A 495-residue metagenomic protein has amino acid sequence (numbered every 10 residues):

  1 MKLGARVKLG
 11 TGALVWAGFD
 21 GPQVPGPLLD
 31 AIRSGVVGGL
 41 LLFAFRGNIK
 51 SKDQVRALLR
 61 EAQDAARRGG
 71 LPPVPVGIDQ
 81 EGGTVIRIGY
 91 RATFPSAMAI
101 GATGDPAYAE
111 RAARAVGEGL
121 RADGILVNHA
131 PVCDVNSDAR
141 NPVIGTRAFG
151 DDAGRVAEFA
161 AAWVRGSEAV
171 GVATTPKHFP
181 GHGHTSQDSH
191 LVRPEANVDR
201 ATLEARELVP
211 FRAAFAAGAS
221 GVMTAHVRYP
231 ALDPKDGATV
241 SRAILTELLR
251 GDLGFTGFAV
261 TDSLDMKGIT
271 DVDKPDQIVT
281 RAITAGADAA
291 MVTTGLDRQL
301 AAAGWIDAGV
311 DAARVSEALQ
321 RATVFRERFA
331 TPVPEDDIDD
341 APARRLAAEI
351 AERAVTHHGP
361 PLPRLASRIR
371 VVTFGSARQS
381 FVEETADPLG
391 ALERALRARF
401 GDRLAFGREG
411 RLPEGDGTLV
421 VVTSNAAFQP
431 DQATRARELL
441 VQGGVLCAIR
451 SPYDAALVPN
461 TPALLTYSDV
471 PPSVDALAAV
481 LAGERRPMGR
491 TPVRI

Functional and structural regions predicted by a protein language model:
M1-V36, G47, G251, D271-I495: Preference for extracellular/luminal or secreted protein segments
R6, G18, V24-D30, G47-G70 (+2 more regions): Second-shell residues forming the walls of enzyme active-site clefts
D20-Q23, V76-I86, L126-N136, P176-H182 (+2 more regions): Short glycine-enriched loops at secondary-structure junctions
D30-F43, R114-V127: Catalytic domains of carbohydrate-active enzymes, especially glycoside hydrolases
A92-G104, A148-G150: A charged helix-plus-loop insertion that forms the helical arch/lid used to bind and gate nucleic-acid substrates
G104-I125, E207, R281-T284: Alpha-helical scaffold segments that flank or form the walls of functional sites
